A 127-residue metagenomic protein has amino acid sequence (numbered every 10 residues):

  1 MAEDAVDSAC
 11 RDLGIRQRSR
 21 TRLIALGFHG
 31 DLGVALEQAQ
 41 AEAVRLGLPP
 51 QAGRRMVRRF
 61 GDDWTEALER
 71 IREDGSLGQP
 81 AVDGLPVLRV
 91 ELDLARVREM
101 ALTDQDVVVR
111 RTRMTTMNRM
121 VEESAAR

Functional and structural regions predicted by a protein language model:
A2-R127: C-terminal accessory subdomains/tails of enzymes that are appended
